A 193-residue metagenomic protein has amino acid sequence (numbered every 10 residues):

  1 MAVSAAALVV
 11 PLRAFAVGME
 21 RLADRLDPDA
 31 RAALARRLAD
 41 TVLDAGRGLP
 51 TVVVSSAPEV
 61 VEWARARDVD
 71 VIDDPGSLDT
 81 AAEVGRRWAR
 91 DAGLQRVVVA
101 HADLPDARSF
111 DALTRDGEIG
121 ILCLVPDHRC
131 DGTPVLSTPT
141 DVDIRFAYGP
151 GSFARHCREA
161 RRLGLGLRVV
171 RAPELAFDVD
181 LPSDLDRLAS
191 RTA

Functional and structural regions predicted by a protein language model:
M1-L22: N-terminal nucleotide-binding beta1-loop-alpha1 segment
A2, R158-A193: Conserved alpha/beta core of the MobA/IspD/sugar-nucleotide pyrophosphorylase nucleotidyltransferase superfamily
A33-P50: A short, N-terminal amphipathic alpha-helix
P50-D70: Acidic donor-binding segment of Leloir-type glycosyltransferases
W63-V98: Short phosphate-binding loop-to-helix
H101-P105: The conserved acidic donor/metal-binding loop of glycosyltransferases
A107-D131: Conserved donor-nucleotide/metal-binding helix-loop-beta segment in metal-dependent transferases, i.e., the alpha-helix
H128-R168, T192-A193: Catalytic-core segments of class I nucleotidyltransferases/pyrophosphorylases that form NMP-activated intermediates
